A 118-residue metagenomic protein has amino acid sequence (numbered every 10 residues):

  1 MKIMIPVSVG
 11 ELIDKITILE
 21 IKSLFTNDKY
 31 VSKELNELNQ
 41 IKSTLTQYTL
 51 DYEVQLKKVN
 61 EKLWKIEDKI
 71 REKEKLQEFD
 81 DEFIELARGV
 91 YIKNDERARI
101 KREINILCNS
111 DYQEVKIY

Functional and structural regions predicted by a protein language model:
M1-Y118: Extended, charge-rich alpha-helical interface modules
